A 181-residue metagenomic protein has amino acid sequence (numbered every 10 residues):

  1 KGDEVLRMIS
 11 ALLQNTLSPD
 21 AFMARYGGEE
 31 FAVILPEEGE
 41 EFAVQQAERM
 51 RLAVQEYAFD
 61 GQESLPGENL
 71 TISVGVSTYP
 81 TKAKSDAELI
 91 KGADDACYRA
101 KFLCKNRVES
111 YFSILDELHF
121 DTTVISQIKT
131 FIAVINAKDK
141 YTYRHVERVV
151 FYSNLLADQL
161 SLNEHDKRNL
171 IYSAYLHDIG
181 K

Functional and structural regions predicted by a protein language model:
K1-N15, A24-G28, A32-V33, E40-E48 (+2 more regions): Conserved long alpha-helical elements within nucleotide-processing catalytic cores of c-di-GMP signaling and class III
A11, N15, L52, F59 (+4 more regions): Regular, well-ordered alpha-helical segments
A11-F22, F59-L65, L103, S161-H165: Nucleotide second-messenger and two-component phosphorelay signaling modules
M23, S73-K82, E88-L103, E109-T123: Cyclic nucleotide signaling catalytic output domains
R25, V54-I72, L89, K101: Catalytic core regions of nucleotide second-messenger enzymes
I34-G39, Q55, Y79-P80: Residue-level recognition of strand-loop junctions within catalytic nucleotide-signaling folds
E109-K181: Acidic/His-rich, divalent-metal-binding segments that scaffold phosphate/diphosphate chemistry
